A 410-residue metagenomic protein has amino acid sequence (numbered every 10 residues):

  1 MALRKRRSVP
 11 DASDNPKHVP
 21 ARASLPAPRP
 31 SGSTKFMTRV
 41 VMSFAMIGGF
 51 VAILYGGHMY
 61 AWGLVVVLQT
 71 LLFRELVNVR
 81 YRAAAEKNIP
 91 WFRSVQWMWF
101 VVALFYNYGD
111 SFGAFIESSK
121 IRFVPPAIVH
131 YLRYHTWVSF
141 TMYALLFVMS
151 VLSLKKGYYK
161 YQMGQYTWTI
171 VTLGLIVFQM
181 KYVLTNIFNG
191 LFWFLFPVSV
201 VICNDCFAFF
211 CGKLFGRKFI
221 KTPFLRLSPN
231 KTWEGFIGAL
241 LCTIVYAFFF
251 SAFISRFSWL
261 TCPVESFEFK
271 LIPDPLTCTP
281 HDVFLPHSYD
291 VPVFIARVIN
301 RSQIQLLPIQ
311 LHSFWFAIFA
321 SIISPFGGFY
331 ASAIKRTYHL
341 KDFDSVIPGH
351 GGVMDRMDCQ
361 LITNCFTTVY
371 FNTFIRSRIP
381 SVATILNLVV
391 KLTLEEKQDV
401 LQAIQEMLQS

Functional and structural regions predicted by a protein language model:
A2-I323, I404-S410: Membrane-embedded alpha-helical bundles of polytopic integral membrane proteins
Y60-W62, V77, A333, F374-P380: Transmembrane-helix exit/juxtamembrane "anchor" motif
R217-G238, L340-G351, V369-Y370, S377-R378: Functional transmembrane or membrane-interface alpha-helices that line membrane-embedded catalytic, ligand-binding
A239, H312, F316, S324 (+4 more regions): Feature representing long, continuous alpha-helical segments
I295-Q305, D342-V353: Short, membrane-exposed interhelical loops at transmembrane-helix boundaries
F319-I323, D344-P348, C359: Transmembrane alpha-helix interface/packing and boundary motifs in multi-pass membrane proteins, characterized by
R336-D344, V353-S410: C-terminal membrane module of polytopic membrane proteins
